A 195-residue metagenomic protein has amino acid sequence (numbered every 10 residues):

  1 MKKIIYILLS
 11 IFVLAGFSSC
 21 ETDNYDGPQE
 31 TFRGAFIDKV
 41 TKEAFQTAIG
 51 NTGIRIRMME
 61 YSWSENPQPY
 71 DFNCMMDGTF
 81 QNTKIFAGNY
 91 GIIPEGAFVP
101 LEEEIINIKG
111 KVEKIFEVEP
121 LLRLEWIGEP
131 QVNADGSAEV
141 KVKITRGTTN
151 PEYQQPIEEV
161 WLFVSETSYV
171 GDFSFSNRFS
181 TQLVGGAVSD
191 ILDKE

Functional and structural regions predicted by a protein language model:
A15-S19: C-terminal motif of bacterial Sec signal peptides marking the signal peptidase cleavage site
E21-N24: Bacterial signal peptide processing site
E30-V40: A short, amphipathic beta-strand motif
T41-E65, Q154-I157: Short, ordered, surface-exposed loop/turn motifs in non-cytosolic proteins
E60-D77: Short, acidic Ser/Thr/Gly-rich low-complexity loop/linker segments typical of extracellular and cell-surface proteins
Q81-G91, A97: Short Pro-Gly-centered beta-turn/loop motif in secreted/extracellular proteins
G96-L121: Structured interaction patches on ligand/partner-binding surfaces of diverse proteins
E129-E195: Ser/Thr/Gly/Pro-rich, low-complexity flexible regions
